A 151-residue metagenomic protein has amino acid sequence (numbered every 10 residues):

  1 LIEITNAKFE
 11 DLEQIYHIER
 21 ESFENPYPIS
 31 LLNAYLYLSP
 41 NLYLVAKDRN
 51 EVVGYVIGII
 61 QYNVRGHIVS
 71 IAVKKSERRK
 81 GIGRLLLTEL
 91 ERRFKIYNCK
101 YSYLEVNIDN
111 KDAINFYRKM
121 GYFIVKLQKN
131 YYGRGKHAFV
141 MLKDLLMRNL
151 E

Functional and structural regions predicted by a protein language model:
L1-I4: Extreme N-terminal starter segment of soluble prokaryotic enzymes
N6-S76, L87-E89, R93, Y97 (+1 more regions): Acetyl-CoA-dependent GNAT
K74-S76, K80, I108-D109: Active-site acidic-Proline motif in GNAT/NAT acetyltransferases
R79-R92, N115-K119: Conserved acetyl-CoA-binding loop-helix of GNAT-fold acetyltransferases
E91, L104-V106: Short acidic/polar micro-motifs centered on Gly/Asp/Asn
K100, N107-I114, M120, N130-E151: C-terminal "cap" of GNAT-fold acetyltransferases
K126-L127: Beta-hairpin "wing" of winged helix-turn-helix
